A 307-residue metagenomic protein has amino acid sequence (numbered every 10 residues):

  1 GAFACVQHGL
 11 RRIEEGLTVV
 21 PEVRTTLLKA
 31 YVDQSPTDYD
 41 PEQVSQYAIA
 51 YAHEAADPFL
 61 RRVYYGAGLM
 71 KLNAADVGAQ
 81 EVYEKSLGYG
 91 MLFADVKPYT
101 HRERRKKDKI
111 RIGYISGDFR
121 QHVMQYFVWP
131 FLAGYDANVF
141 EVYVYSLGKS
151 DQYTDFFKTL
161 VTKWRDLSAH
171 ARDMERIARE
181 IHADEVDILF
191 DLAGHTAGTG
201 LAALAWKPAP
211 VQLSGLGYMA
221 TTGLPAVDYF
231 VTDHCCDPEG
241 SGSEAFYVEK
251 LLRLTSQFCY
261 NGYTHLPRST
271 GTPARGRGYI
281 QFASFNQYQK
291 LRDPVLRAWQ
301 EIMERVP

Functional and structural regions predicted by a protein language model:
G1-Y279, Q287, R297: Alpha-helical solenoid repeat scaffolds of the TPR/TPR-like class and their adjacent stem/linker regions that mediate
V139-E141, Q300-P307: A conserved nucleotide-sugar
R292, A298-W299: Integrase module of LTR retroelements
